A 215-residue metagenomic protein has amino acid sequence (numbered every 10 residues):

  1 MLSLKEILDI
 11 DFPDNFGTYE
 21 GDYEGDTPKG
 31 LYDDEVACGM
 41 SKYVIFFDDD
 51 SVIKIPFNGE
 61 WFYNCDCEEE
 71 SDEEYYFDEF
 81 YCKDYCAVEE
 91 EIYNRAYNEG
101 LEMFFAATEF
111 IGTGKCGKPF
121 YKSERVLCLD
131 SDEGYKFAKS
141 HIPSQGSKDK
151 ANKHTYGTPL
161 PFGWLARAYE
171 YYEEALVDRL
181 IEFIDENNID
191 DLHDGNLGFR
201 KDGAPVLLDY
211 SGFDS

Functional and structural regions predicted by a protein language model:
M1-Y32: Juxta-kinase regulatory segment immediately upstream of eukaryotic protein kinase catalytic domains
G30-E102: ATP-binding glycine-rich loop module of kinase domains
F46-F47, I55, K122-R125, F199: Conserved hydrophobic "DFG−1" position in protein kinase catalytic cores
S51, A106, Y121, N188 (+1 more regions): Protein kinase-like catalytic core scaffold
Y63-S71, G146, Y210-S215: Active-site Asp-x-Gly
N94-E173: Conserved structural core of kinase catalytic domains
D178-N187: Protein kinase catalytic-loop region centered on the HRD/HxD motif
N187-S215: Catalytic activation segment of kinase domains across protein kinase-like and atypical kinase folds
